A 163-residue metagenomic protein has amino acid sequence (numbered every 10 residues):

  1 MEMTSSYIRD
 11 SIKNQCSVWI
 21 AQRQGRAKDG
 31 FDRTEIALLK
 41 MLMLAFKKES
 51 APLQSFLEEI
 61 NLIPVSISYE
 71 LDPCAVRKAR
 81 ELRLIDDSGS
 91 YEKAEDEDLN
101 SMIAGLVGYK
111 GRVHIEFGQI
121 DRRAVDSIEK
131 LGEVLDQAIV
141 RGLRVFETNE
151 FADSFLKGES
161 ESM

Functional and structural regions predicted by a protein language model:
E2-V18, Q24-M163: Membrane-interfacial terminal anchoring regions of lipid-handling membrane enzymes
